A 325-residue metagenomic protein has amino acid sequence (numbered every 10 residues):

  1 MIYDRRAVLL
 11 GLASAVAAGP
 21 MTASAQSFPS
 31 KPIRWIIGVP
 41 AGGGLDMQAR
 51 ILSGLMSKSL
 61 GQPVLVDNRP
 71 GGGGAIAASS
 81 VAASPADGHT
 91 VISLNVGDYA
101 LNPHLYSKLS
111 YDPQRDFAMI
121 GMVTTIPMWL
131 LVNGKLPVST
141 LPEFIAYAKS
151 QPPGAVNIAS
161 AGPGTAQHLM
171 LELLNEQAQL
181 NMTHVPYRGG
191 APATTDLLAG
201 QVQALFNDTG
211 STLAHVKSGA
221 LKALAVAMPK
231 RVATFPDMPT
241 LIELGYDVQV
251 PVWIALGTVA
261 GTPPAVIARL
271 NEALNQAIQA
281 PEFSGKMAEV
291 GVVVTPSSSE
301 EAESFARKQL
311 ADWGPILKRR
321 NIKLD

Functional and structural regions predicted by a protein language model:
M1-A15: N-terminal secretory signal peptides and thylakoid transit peptides that target proteins across membranes
A18-S24: N-terminal signal peptide c-region/cleavage motif recognized by signal peptidases
A25-R115, A155-N157, P163, Q179-F206 (+3 more regions): N-terminal (or domain-start) structured segment
S30-P32, L180, K217, P264-D325: An extracytoplasmic/periplasmic, membrane-proximal ligand-sensing/linker region
A83-H89, H104-P192, W253-K286: Hinge/capping helix and adjacent helix->loop/strand transition within the periplasmic-binding protein
D98-K108, L173-Q177, A204-P236: A ligand-binding cleft/hinge motif common to bilobed small-molecule-binding domains
T125, T212-Q279, K308-A311: C-terminal lobe and pocket-closing loops of periplasmic/extracytoplasmic Venus-flytrap solute-binding proteins
